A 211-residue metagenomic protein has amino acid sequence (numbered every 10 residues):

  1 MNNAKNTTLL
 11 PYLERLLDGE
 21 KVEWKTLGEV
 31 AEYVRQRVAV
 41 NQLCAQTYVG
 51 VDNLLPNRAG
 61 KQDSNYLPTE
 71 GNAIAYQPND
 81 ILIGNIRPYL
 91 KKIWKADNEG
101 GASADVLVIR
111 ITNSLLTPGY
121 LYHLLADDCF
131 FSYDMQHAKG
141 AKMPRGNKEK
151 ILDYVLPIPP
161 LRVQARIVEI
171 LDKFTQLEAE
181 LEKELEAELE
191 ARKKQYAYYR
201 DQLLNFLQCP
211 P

Functional and structural regions predicted by a protein language model:
M1-P211: Charged, alpha-helix-forming regions
